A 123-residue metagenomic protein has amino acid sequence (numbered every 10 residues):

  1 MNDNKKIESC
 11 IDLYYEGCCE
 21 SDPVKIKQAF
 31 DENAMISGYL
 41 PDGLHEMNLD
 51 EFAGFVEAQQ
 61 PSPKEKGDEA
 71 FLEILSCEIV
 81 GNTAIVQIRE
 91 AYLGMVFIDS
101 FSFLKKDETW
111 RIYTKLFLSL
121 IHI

Functional and structural regions predicted by a protein language model:
M1-V24, Q28-E32: Short, low-complexity N-terminal intrinsically disordered segments enriched in polar/charged residues
K6, M35-L40, H45-M95: Surface-exposed, charged secondary-structure patches
L44, W110-I112: Tryptophan-centered short beta-strand motifs
F101-T109: Short beta-strand segments and strand-loop junctions that repeat across beta-rich extracellular domains
I121-I123: Conserved small/polar residues in nucleotide/adenosyl-binding loops
